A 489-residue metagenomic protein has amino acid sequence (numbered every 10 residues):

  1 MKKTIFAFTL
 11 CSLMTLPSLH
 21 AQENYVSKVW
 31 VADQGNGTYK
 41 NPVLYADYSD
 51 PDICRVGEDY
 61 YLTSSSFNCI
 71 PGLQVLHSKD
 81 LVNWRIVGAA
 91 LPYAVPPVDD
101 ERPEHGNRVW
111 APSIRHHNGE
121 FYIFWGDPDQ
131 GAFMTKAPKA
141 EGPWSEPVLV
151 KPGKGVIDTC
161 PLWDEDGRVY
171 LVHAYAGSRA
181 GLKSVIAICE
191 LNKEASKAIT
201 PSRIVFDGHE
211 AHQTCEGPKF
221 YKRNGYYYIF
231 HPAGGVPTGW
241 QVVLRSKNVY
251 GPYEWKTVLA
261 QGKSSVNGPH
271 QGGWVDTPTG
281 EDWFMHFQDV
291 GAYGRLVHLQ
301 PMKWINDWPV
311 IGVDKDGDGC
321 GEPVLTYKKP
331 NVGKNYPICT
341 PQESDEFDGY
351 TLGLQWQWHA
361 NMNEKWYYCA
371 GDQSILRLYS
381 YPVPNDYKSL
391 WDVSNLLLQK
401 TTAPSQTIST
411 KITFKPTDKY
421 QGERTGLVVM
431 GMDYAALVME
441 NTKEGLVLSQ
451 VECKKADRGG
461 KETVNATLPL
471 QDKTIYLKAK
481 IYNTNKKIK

Functional and structural regions predicted by a protein language model:
M1-E23: Bacterial Sec-dependent N-terminal signal peptides
A21-K489: Carbohydrate-active catalytic/glycan-binding domains of CAZyme proteins, especially the secreted or lumenal ectodomains
